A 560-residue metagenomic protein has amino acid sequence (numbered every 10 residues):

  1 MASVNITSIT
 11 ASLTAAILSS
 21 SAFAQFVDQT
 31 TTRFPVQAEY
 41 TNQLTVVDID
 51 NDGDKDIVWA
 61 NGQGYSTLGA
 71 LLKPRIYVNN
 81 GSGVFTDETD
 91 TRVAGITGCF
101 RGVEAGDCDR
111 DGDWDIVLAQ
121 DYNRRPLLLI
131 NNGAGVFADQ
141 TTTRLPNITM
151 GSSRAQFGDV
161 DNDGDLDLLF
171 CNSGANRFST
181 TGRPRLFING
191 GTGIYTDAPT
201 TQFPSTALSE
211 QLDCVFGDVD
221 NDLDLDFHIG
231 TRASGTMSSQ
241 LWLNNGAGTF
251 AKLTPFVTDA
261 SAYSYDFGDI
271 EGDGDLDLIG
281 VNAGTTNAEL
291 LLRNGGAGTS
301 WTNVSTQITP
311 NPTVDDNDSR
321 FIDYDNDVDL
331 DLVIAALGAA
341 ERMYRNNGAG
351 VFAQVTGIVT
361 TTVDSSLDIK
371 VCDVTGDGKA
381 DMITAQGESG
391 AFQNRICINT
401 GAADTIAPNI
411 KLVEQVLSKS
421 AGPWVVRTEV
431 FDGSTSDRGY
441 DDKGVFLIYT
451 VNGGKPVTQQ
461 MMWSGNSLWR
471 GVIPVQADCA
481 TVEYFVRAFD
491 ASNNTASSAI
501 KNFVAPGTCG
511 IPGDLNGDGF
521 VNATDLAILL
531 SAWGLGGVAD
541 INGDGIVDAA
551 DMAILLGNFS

Functional and structural regions predicted by a protein language model:
A22-V46, K55-I57, A380, I398 (+2 more regions): An edge-strand/N-cap motif at the start of beta-rich repeat modules
F23-E39, V78-G98, I130-M150, F187-S209 (+4 more regions): Blade-edge motifs of beta-propeller repeat domains
N42-N51, F100-R110, T143, S153-N162 (+4 more regions): Beta-propeller blade termini
G53-W59, G112-L118, G164-F170, L223-I229 (+5 more regions): Glycine-aliphatic tripeptides that mark coil-to-beta-strand junctions in extracellular and membrane proteins
A60-G64, D121, S173-G174, R232 (+3 more regions): Short loop/turn segments immediately following the C-termini of beta-strands
L367-T405: Blade-level signature of beta-propeller repeat domains, shared across WD40, Kelch, NHL, RCC1 and BNR/Asp-box propellers
I398-G510: Glycan-association/targeting regions that enable binding to alpha-glucans and other polysaccharides
P506-S560: Cellulosome-associated attachment modules in secreted, modular CAZymes
